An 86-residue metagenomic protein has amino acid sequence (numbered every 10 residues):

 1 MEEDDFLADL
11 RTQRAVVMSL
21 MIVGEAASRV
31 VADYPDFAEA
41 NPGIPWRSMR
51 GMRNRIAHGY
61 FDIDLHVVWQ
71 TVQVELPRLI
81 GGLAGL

Functional and structural regions predicted by a protein language model:
M1-L86: Solvent-exposed interaction patches of small proteins and small membrane subunits
